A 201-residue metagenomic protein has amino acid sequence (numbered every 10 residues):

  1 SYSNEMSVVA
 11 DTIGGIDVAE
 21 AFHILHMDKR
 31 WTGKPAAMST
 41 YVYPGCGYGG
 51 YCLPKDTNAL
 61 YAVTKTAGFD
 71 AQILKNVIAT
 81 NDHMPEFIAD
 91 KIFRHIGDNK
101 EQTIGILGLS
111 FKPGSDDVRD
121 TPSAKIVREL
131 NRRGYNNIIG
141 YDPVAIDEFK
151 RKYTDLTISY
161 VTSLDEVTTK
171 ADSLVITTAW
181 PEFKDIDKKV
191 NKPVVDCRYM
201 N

Functional and structural regions predicted by a protein language model:
S1-N201: Structural/interface elements that position substrates and couple domains in central-metabolism enzymes
